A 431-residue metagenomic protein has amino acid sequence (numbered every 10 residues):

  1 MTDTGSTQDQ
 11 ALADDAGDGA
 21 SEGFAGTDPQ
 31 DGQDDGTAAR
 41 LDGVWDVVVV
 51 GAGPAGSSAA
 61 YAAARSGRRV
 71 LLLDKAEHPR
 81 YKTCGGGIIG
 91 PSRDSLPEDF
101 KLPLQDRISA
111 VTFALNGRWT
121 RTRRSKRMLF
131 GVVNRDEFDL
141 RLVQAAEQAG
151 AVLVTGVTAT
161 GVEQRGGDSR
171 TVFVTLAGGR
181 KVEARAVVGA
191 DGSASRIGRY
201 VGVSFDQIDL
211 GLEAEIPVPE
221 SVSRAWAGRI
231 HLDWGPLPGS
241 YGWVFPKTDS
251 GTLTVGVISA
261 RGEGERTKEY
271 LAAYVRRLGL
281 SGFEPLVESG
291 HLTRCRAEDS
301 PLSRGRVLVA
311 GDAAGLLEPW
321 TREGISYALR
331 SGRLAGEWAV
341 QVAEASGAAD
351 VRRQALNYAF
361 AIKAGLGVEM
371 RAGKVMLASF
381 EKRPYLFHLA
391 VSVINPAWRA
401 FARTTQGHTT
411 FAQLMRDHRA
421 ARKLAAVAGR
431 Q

Functional and structural regions predicted by a protein language model:
D3-R40, G166-S169, A345-A349: Intrinsically disordered, low-complexity terminal tails and inter-domain linkers enriched for S/T/G/P/D/E
A39-G53: Beta1/beta-strand and adjacent pyrophosphate-binding region of the FAD-binding site in flavoprotein oxidoreductases
G56: N-terminal Rossmann-fold NAD(P) dinucleotide-binding loop
A64-T83: Glycine-rich FAD pyrophosphate-binding loop
I89-R141: A conserved beta-strand/loop capping segment in the N-terminal third of enzymes that catalyze redox or closely related
A145-G282: Predominantly flavin-linked oxidoreductase catalytic cores and closely associated redox partners
G161, K181, E263-W338, E344: FAD/FMN-dependent oxidoreductases across multiple families
V340-Q431: C-terminal helical "tail/cap" subdomain of flavin- and related membrane-associated enzymes
